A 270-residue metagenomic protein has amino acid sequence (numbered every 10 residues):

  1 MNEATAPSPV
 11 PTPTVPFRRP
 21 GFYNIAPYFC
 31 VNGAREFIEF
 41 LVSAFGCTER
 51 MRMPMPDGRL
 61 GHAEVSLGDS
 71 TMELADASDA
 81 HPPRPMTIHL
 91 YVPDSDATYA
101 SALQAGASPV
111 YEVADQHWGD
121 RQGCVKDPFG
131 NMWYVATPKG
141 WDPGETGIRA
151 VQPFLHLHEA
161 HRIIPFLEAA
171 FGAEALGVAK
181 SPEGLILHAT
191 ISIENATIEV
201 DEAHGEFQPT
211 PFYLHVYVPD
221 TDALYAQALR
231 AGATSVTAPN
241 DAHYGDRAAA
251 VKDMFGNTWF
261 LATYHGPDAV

Functional and structural regions predicted by a protein language model:
N2-I38, M51, M86-I88, A136-P165 (+4 more regions): N-terminal beta-strand motif that seeds the catalytic metal site of vicinal oxygen chelate
I25, L60, D120-Q122, V151 (+2 more regions): Short loop/turn microsegments at loop-to-beta-strand junctions
V31-R35, S66-L67, T71, M86-M132 (+3 more regions): Vicinal oxygen chelate
S43-R50, G106-S108, A169-L176, G232-T234: Conserved acetyl-CoA-binding loop of GNAT-fold acetyltransferases
T48-P83, M132-T137, L176-P209, T258-T263: Conserved short beta-strand elements that form part of the metal-binding/catalytic scaffold of enzyme active sites
P54-D57, H81-P82, P93, S108 (+10 more regions): Single-stranded nucleic acid-binding surfaces, predominantly the OB-fold ssDNA-binding core
